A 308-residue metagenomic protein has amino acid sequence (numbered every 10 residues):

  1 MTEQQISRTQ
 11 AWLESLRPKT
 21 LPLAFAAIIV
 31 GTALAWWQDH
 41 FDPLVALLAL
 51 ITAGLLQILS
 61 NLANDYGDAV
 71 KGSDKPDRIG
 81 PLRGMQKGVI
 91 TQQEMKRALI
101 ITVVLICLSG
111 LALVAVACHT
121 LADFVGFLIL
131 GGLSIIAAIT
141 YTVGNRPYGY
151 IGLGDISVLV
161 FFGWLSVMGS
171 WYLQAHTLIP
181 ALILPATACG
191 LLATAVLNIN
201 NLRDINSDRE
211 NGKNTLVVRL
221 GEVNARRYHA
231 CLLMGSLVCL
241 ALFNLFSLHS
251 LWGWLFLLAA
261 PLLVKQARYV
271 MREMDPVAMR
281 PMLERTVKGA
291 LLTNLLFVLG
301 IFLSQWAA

Functional and structural regions predicted by a protein language model:
M1-L44, L48, R146: Topogenic membrane-insertion module of multi-pass membrane proteins
F25-V30, I156-W171, V218-E222, E284-F297: Small-residue-rich segments of transmembrane alpha-helices in multi-pass membrane proteins, especially helix faces
V30, D39-A63, G126-I139, P180-I199: Membrane-embedded alpha-helical segments that form the functional core of polytopic membrane enzymes, especially those
L55-I79, T194-V217: Acidic (Asp/Glu-rich) catalytic motifs at the cytosolic membrane interface
P76-C118, L216-H249, K288-T293: Multi-pass membrane catalytic core of lipid/isoprenoid biosynthesis enzymes
P81-T177: Intramembrane alpha-helical segments
V158-I205, V223-R226: Functional transmembrane core segments of multi-pass inner-membrane proteins
L245-A308: Extended hydrophobic alpha-helices typical of membrane-associated regions
